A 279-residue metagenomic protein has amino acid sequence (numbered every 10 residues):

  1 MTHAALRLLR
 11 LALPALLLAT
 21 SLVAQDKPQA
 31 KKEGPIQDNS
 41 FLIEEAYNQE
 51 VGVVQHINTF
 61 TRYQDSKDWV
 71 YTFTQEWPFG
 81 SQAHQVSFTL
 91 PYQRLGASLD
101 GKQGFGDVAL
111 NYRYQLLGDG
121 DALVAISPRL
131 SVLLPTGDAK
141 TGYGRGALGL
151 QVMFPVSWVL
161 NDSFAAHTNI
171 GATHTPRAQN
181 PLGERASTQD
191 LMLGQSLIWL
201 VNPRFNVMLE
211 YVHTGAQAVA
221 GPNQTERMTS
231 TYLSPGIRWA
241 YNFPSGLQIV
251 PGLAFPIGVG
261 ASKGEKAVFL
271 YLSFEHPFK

Functional and structural regions predicted by a protein language model:
M1-E33, K279: Cleavable N-terminal export/targeting peptides
Q25-K279: Transmembrane beta-barrel domains of Gram-negative outer membranes and organellar outer membranes
